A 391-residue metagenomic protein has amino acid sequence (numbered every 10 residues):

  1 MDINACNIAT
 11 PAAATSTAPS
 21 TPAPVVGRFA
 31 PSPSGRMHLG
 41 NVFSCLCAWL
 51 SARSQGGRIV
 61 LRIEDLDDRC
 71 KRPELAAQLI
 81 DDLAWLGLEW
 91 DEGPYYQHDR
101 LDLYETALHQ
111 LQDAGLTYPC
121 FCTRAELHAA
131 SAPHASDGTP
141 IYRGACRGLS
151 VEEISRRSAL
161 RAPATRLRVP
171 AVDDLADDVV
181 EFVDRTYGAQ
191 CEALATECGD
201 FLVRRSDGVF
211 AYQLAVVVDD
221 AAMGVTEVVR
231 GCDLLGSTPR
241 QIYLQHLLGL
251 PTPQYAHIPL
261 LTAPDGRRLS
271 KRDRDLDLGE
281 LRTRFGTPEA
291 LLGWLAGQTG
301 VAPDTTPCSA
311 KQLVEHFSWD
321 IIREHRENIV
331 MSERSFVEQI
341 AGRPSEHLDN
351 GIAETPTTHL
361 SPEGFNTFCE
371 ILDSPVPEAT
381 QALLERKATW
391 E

Functional and structural regions predicted by a protein language model:
M1-G35, I59, S155-R156, V172-D174 (+2 more regions): Non-catalytic terminal extensions that flank enzyme cores
D2-S136, C232-D233, S237-L250, P307-C308 (+1 more regions): N-terminal Rossmann-like or analogous alpha/beta NTP/dinucleotide-binding catalytic cores that position adenine
L88, L116-T117, G300, I322 (+1 more regions): Generic structural signal for secondary-structure transition and capping sites
A107-Q112, S136-D137, S270-D275, P375: Short, surface-exposed amphipathic charged segments that create phosphate/polyanion-binding patches used for binding
A125-K271, D277-R282, M331-R343: Active-site cores that bind ATP or allylic diphosphates and position pyrophosphate for catalysis
P344-P356: Short, basic amphipathic alpha-helical segments that act as recognition/interaction helices in nucleic-acid-binding
T357-E391: Short, solvent-exposed charged binding patches
